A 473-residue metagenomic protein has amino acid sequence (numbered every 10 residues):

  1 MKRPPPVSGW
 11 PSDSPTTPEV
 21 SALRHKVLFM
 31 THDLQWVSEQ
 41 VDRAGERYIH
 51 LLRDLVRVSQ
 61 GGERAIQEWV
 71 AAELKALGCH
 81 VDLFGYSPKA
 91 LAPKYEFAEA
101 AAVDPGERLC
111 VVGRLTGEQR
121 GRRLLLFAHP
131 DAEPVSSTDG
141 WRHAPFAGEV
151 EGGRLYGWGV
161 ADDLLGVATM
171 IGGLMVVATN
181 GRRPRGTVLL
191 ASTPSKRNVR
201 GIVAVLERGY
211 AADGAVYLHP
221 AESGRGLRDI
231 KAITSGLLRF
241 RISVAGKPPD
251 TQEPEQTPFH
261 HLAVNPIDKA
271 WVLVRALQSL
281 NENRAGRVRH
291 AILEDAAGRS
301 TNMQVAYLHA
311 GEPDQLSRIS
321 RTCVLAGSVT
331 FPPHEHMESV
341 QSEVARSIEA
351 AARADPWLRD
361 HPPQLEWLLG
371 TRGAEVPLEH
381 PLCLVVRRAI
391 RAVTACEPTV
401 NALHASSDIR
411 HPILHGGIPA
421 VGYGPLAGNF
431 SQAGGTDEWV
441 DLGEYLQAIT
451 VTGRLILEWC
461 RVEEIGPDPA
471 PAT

Functional and structural regions predicted by a protein language model:
T16-T17, A22: Ala/Thr-enriched low-complexity intrinsically disordered regions
V27-Y156, T179, R183-P184: Acidic/His- and Gly-rich active-site-bordering loop/insert found across diverse amide/peptide-bond hydrolases
M30-W36, Q40, R225, R239-T473: Metal-dependent amide/peptide-bond hydrolase catalytic core, centered on the "pita-bread" metallohydrolase fold
D82, L124-L126, A191, G214-V216 (+2 more regions): Hydrophobic/aromatic beta-strand patches that form the interior of the parallel beta-sheet core in alpha/beta enzyme
L155, V160-N281, I319, G434-A448: Fold-level recognition of mixed alpha/beta catalytic cores in primary-metabolism enzymes, strongest
